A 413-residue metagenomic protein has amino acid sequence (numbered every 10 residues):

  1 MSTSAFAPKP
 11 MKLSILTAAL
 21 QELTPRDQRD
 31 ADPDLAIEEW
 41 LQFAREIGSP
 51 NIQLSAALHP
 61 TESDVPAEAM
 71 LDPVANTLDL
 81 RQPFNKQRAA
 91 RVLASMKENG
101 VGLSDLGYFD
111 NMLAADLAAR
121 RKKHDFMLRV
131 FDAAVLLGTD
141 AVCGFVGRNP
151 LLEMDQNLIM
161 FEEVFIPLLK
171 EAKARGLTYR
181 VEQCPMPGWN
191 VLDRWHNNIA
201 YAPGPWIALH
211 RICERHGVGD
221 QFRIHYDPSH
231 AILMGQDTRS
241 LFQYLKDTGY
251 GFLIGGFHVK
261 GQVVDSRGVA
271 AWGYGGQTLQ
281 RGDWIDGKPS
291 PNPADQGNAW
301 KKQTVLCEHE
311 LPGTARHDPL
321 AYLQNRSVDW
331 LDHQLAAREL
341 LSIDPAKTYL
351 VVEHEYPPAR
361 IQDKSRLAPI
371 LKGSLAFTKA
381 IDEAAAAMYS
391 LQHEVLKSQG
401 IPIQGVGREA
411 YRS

Functional and structural regions predicted by a protein language model:
M1-D140, D155, I166, K170-K173 (+3 more regions): N-terminal pre-domain/capping segments
P8-P10, Q21-D27, D34, I52 (+3 more regions): Acidic/histidine-rich catalytic cores of soluble enzymes
S49, L103, G251-I254, K347: Core-facing hydrophobic residues within beta-strands of well-ordered domains
Q53, D105-G107, C143, R180 (+2 more regions): Conserved beta-strand positions in the central sheet of alpha/beta enzyme cores
N111-A114, G144-V146, L151-L152, Q183 (+1 more regions): Conserved strand-turn element in the central/C-terminal portion of the radical SAM core barrel that lines
A134-M154, R175-V191, V351: Active-site groove signature of glycoside hydrolases
S240, K246, L320-P345: A short, acidic, amphipathic alpha-helical segment used as a generic capping/interface helix at domain edges
T348-P357: Short acidic/histidine-rich active-site segments
